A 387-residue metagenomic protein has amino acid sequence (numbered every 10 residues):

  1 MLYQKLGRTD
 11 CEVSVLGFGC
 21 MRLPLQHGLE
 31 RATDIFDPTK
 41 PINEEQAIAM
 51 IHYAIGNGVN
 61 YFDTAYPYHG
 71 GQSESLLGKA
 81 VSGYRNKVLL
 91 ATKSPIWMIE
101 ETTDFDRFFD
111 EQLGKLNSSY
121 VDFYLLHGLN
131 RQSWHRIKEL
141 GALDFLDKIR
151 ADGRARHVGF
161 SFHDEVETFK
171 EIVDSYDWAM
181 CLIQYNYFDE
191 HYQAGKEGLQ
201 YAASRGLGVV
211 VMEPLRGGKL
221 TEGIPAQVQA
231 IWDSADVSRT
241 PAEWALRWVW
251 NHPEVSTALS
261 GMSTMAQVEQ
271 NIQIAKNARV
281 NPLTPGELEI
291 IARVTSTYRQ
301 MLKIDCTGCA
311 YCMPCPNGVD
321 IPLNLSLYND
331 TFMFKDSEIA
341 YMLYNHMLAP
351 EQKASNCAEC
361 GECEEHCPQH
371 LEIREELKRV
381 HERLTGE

Functional and structural regions predicted by a protein language model:
M1-V88: N-terminal binding-site loop/beta-alpha segment at the start of enzyme catalytic domains that lines or forms
L2, Q46-M50, S73-A80, F108-Q112 (+6 more regions): A general structural detector for well-ordered alpha-helical segments in enzyme core domains, enriched
K5, V13-G17, N60-Y61, K87-A91 (+5 more regions): Structural preference for beta-strand elements that scaffold enzyme active sites
G19, A65-Y68, Y124-H127, S161 (+3 more regions): Conserved residues at the C-terminal ends of beta-strands
H27, A32-D34, W97-M212, G223-Q229 (+2 more regions): Glycine/proline-rich, positively charged, aromatic-decorated active-site loop/lid region on the catalytic face
Y53, N57, K115-L116, Y176 (+1 more regions): Structural motif
I55, N60, K79, E197-E387: Structured C-terminal cap/extension of enzyme domains
E74-T92, D144-D152, S204: Alpha-helix-loop-beta-strand connector modules within alpha/beta enzyme cores
